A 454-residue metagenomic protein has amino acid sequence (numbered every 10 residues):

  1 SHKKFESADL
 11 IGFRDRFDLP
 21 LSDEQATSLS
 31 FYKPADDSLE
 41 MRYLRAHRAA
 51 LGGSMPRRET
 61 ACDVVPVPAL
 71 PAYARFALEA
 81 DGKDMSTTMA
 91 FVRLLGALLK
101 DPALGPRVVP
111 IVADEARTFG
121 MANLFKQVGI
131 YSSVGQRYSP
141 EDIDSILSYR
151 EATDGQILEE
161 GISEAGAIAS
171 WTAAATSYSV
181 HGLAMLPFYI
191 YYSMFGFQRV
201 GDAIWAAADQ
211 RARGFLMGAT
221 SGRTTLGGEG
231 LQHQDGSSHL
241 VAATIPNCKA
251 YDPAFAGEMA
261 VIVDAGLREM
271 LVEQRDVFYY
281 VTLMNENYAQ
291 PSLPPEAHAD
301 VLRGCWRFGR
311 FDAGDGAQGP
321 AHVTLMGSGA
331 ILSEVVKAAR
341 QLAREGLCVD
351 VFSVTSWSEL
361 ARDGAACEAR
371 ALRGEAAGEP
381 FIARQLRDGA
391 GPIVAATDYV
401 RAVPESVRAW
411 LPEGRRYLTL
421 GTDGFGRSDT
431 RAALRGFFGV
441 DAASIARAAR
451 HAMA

Functional and structural regions predicted by a protein language model:
S1-P34, I146, T225-Q232, A243 (+3 more regions): Thiamine diphosphate
L29-P291, H298-A299, G364-C367, A371-L372 (+2 more regions): Thiamine diphosphate
